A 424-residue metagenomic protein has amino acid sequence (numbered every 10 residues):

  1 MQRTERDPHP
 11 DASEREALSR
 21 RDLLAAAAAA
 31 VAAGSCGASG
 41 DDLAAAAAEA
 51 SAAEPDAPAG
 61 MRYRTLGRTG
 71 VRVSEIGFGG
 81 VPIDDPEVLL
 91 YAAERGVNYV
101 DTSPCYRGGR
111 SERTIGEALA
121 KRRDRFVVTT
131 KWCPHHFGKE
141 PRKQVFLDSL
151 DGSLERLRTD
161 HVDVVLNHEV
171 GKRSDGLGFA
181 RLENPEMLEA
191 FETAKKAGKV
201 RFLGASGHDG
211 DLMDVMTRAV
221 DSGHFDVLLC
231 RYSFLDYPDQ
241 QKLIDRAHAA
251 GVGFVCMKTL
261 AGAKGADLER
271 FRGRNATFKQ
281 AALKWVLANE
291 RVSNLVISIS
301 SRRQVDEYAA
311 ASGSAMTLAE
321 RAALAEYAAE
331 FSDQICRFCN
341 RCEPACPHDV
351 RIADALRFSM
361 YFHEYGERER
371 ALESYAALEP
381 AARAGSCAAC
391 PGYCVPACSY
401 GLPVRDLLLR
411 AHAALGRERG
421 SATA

Functional and structural regions predicted by a protein language model:
E5-V31: N-terminal secretory signal peptides and thylakoid transit peptides that target proteins across membranes
A38, H224, K242-A424: Structured C-terminal cap/extension of enzyme domains
A38-I76: C-terminal segment of N-terminal export signals and the immediately downstream linker at the start of the mature
L66, F78, V100, I115 (+9 more regions): Conserved, mostly hydrophobic/aromatic
V88-R107: Catalytic domains of carbohydrate-active enzymes, especially glycoside hydrolases
D101-A118, K172-G176: Glycine-rich, proline-tolerant flexible connector loops at the mouths of alpha/beta enzymes
G116-T130, P185-T193: Alpha-helix-loop-beta-strand connector modules within alpha/beta enzyme cores
G138-M257, G273, A288: Glycine/proline-rich, positively charged, aromatic-decorated active-site loop/lid region on the catalytic face
